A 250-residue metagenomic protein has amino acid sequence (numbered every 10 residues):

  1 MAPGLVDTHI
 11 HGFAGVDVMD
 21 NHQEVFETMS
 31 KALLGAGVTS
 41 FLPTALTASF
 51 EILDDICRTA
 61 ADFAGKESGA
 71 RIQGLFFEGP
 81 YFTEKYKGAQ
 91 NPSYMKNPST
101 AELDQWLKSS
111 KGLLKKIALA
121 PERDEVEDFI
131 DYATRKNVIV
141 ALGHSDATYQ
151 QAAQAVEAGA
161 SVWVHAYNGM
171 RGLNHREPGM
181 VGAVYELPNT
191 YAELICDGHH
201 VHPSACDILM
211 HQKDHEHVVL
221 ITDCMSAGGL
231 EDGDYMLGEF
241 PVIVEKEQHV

Functional and structural regions predicted by a protein language model:
A2-N21: Di-metal (Zn2+ and/or Mg2+/Mn2+) metal-binding site signature of metallo-dependent hydrolases with the MBL/beta-CASP
G4-V6, A141, L220-I221: Residue-level marker for buried hydrophobic side chains located in beta-strands that build the well-ordered beta-sheet
I10-A14, E27-I56, A70-T83, S110-E122 (+3 more regions): Divalent metal-dependent hydrolysis catalytic cores, especially in the metallo-beta-lactamase
H22-V25, I56-T59, S99-A101, R176-V181: Charged helix-capping and loop-helix junction motifs
S30, D54-A61, L103-D104, I130: Generic structural signal for well-ordered alpha-helices, preferentially at hydrophobic/aromatic core positions
S49-D55, E122-D124, V140-D146, I195-D207 (+2 more regions): Active-site glycine- and acidic-residue-rich loops that bind and position anionic ligands or nucleotide-like cofactors
F77, E84-T100, W106-G179: Divalent metal-binding pocket/active-site signature
Q151-V250: Active-site-adjacent C-terminal substructures of enzyme catalytic domains
